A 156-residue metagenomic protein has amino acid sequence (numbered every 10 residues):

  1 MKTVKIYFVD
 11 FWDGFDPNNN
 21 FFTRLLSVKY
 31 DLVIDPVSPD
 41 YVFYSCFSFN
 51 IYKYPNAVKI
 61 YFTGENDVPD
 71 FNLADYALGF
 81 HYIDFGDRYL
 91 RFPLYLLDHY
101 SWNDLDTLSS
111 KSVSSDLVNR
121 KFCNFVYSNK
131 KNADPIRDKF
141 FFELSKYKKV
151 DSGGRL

Functional and structural regions predicted by a protein language model:
M1-L156: Nucleotide-sugar donor-binding catalytic core of glycosyltransferases
